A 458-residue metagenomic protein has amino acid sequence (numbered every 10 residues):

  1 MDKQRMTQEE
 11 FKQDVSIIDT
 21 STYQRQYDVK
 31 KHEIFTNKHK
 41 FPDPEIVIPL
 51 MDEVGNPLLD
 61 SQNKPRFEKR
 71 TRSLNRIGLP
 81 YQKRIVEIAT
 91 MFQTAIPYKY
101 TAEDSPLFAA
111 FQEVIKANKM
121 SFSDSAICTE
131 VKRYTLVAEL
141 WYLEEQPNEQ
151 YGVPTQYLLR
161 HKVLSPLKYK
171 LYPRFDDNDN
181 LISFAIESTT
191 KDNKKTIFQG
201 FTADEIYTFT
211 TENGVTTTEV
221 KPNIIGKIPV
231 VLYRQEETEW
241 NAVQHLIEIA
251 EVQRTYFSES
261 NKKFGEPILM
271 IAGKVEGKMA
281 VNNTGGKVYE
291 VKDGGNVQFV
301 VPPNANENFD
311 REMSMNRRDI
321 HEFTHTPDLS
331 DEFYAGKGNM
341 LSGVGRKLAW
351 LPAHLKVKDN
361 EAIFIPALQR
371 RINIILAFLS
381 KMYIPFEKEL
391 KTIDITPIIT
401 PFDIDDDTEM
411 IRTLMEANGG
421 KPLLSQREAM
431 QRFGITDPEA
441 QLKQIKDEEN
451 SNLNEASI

Functional and structural regions predicted by a protein language model:
M1-L158, S457-I458: Extended, helix-rich architectural segments
T7-T22, K31, P44-E53, E144 (+5 more regions): Charge-rich, acidic-biased intrinsically disordered regions
F41, A117-S125, Y134-A138, Q253-I271 (+9 more regions): Short secondary-structure junctions and interdomain/linker hinges
E103-A110, I115-K119, S123, V131 (+6 more regions): Short amphipathic alpha-helical segments
S125-Y233: Extended, regular secondary-structure scaffolds
T129, F299-D310, H354-E361, G419: Short, charged/polar micro-motifs that form catalytic or ligand-binding hotspots
V215-G345: Extended, charged amphipathic alpha-helical segments
M315, D319-I458: C-terminal helix-loop subdomains that flank or include functional centers
